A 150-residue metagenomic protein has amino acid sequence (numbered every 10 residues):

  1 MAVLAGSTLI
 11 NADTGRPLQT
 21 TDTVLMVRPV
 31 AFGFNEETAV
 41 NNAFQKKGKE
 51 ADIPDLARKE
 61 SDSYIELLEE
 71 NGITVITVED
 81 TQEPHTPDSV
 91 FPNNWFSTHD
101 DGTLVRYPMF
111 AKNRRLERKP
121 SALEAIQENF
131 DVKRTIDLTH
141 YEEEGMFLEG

Functional and structural regions predicted by a protein language model:
M1-G150: The feature marks the mature, well-folded catalytic cores of soluble enzymes
